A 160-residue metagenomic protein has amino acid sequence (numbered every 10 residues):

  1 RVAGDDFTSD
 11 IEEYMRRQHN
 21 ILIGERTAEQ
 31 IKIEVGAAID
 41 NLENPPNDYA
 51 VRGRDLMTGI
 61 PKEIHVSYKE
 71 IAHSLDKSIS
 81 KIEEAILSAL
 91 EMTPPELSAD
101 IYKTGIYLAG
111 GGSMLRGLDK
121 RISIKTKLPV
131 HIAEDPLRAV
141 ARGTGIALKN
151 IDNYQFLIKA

Functional and structural regions predicted by a protein language model:
R1-D76: Phosphate-binding glycine-rich/basic clefts of nucleotide- and phosphate-handling proteins, predominantly
G4, T8, E12, I79 (+1 more regions): Short, charged, low-complexity patches
I11, I86, L108, T144: Residue-level signature of catalytic and energy-coupling elements of molecular machines, predominantly ATP/GTP-dependent
I21-E25, L90-S98, Y154-I158: Active-site phosphate-binding and catalytic loops of NTP-dependent enzymes
L22, A50, Y107, H131-I132: Structured core elements
S74-I101, A147-N150: Phosphate/ATP-binding catalytic cores across multiple sugar-kinase/actin-like superfamilies, primarily ASKHA
A99-I122: Glycine-rich phosphate-binding loops at beta-strand->alpha-helix junctions
K120-I146, Y154-A160: Conserved phosphate-binding/catalytic loops in two-lobed NTP-binding clefts
